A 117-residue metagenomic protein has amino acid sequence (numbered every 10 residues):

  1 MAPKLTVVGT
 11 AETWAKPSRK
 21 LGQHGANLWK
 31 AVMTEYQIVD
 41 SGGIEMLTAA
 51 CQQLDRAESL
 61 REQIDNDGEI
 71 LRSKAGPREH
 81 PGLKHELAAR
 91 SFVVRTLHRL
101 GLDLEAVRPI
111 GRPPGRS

Functional and structural regions predicted by a protein language model:
M1-T34, P81-S91, H98-S117: Arg/Lys-rich, low-complexity, intrinsically disordered N-terminal tails that contact nucleic acids
S18-I70: An amphipathic, hydrophobic-aromatic interaction surface with interspersed Lys/Arg that forms lipid/phosphate-bearing
C51, D55-E58, K84-L87, S91-V94: Generic structural signal for well-ordered, non-transmembrane alpha-helical segments in soluble/cytosolic regions
E58-D65, R95-E105: Charged/polar positions within long, soluble alpha-helices
E62-L87: Short, exposed interaction segments that mediate macromolecular assembly or regulatory contacts
